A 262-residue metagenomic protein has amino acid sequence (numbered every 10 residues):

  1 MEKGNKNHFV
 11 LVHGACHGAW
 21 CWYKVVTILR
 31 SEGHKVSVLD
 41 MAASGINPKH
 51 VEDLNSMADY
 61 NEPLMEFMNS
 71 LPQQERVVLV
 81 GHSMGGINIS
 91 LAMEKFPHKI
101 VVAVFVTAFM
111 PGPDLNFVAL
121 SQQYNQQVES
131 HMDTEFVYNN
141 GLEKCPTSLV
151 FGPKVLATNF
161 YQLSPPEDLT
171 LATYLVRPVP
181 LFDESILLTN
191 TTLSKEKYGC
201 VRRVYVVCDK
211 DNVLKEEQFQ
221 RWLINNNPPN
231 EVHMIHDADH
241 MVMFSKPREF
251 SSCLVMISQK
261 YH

Functional and structural regions predicted by a protein language model:
E2-P48, E66-S70, Q74-E75: Conserved HGGG/HGGXW glycine-rich cap/lid loop of the alpha/beta-hydrolase fold
K35-S37, M41-V78, L91-K99, F117-Q126: Active-site loop/oxyanion-hole signature of alpha/beta-hydrolase fold enzymes
V80-G85, I89: Gly/Ala-rich beta-loop-alpha elbow adjacent to hydrolase catalytic centers
E94-C145, D183-L187: Flexible "cap/lid" loop of the alpha/beta hydrolase fold
P165-T170, Y174-M243, Y261: Conserved serine/cysteine hydrolase catalytic core
M243-Q259: Post-His helix in hydrolase/transferase enzymes
